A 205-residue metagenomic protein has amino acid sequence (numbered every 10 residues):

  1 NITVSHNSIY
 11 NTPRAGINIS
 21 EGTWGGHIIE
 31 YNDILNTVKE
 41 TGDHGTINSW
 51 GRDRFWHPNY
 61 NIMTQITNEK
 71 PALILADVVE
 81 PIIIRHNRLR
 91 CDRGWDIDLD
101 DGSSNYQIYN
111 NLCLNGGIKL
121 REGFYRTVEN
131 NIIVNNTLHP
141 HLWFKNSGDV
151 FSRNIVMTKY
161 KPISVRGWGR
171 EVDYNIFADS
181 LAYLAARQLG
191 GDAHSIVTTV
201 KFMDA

Functional and structural regions predicted by a protein language model:
N1, G51-E80, I84-R85, T198: Surface-exposed acidic, glycine/proline-enriched linker/cap segments that occur as 15-30-residue helix-coil
N1-H27, L35-V38, H44, R52-D53 (+1 more regions): Hydrophobic, small-residue-rich alpha-helical packing segments that form membrane-like cores
I2, N7, H27, N32 (+9 more regions): Solenoid scaffold repeats with emphasis on beta-solenoid/beta-helix
P13-G22, V38-G45, N59, R93-L99 (+4 more regions): Short glycine/acidic-rich loop motifs that flank beta-strands on beta-rich extracellular proteins
N18, D33, N48, T67-V79 (+2 more regions): Active-site-adjacent structural elements in folded domains
G45-T46, W50-M63, S147-A205: Acidic, glycine- and Ser/Thr-rich low-complexity intrinsically disordered tracts in extracellular/secreted proteins
W50-R52, G102-S104, G123: Active-site beta-loop-alpha junctions enriched in small/polar residues
